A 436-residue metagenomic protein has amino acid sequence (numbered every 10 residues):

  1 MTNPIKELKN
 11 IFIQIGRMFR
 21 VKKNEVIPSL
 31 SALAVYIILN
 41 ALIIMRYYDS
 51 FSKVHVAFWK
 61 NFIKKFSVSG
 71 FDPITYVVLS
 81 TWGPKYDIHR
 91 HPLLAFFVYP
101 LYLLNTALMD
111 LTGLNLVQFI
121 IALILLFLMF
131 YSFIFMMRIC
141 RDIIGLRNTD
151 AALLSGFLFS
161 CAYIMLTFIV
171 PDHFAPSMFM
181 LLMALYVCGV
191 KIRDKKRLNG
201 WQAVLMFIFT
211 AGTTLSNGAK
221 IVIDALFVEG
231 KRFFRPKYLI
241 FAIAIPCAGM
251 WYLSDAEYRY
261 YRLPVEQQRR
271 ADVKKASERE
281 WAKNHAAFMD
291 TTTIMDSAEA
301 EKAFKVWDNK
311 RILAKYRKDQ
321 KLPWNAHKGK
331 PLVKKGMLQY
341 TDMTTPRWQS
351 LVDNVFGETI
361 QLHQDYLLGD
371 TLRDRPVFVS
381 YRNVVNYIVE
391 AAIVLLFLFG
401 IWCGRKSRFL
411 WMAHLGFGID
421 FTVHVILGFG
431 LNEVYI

Functional and structural regions predicted by a protein language model:
R17-F71, T75-W82, A244-Y260: Transmembrane signal-anchor helices characteristic of membrane glycosylation enzymes that use polyprenol
N24, G230-A244: Membrane-interfacial entry segments at the cytosolic side of transmembrane helices
P73-F119, A298-G404, F409-F417: Lumenal/periplasmic acceptor-binding loop at the mouth of the active site in multi-pass, GT-C-fold membrane enzymes
L123-I144, F399: Transmembrane-helix motifs of polytopic, lipid-linked glycan transferases
M136-S160, L410-L415: Transmembrane-helix signature of polytopic, membrane-embedded enzymes that assemble or transfer cell-envelope glycans
I169-A175: Short acidic/glycine- and proline-prone juxtamembrane loop motifs at membrane-interface regions of multi-pass membrane
P176-R193: Specific aromatic-rich, kink-prone transmembrane helix
L198-N217, I221-E229, A242-A248: Membrane-interface alpha helices of multi-pass inner-membrane proteins
